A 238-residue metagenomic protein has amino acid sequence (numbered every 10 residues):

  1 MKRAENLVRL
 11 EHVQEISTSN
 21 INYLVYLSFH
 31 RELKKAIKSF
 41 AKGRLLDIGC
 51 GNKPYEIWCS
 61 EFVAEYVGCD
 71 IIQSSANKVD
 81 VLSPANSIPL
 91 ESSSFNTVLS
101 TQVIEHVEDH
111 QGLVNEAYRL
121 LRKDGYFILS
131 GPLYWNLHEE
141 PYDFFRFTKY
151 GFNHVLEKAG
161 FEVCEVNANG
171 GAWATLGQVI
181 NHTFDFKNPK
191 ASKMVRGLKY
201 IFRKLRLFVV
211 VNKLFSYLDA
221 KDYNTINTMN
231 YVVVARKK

Functional and structural regions predicted by a protein language model:
M1-S93, T97, V114, N224-Y231 (+1 more regions): Conserved N-terminal segment of class I S-adenosyl-L-methionine
S19, E108-G112, E116, Y126-K237: S-adenosyl-L-methionine-dependent methyltransferase catalytic module, highlighting the catalytic core
I37-K38, R122, E157: Residue-level signal for alpha-helix termini/capping positions
F40, E105, F147: Residue-level signal for short amphipathic helical patches enriched in basic/charged and nearby hydrophobic residues
A41, E108, R122: Short conserved AdoMet
Q73, S87, E105, W135 (+1 more regions): Active-site micro-motifs of SAM-dependent methyltransferase domains
S100-V103: A short beta-strand submotif of the Rossmann-like class I SAM-dependent methyltransferase core that lines
